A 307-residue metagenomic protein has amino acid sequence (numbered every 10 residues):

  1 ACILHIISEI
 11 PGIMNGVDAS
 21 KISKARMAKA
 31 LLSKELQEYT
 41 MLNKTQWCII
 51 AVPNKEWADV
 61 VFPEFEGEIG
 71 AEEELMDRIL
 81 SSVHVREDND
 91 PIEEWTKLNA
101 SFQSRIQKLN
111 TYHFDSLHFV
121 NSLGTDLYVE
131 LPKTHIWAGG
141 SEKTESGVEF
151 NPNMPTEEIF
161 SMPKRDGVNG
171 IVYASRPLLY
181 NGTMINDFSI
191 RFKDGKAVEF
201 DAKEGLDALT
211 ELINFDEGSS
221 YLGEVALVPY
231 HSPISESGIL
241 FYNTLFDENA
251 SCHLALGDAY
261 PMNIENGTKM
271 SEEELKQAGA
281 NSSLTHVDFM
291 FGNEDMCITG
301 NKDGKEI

Functional and structural regions predicted by a protein language model:
A1-V168: Active-site bordering "gate/hinge" segments that shape substrate access to catalytic or cofactor-binding pockets
E9-P11, N54, G124, T134-I136 (+6 more regions): Short, glycine-/Ser/Thr-/acidic-enriched flexible segments
G16, V60-F62, M184, L212 (+2 more regions): Short conserved micro-motifs at the rims of enzyme active sites and ligand-binding pockets
S116-F119, F188-R191, E294-D303: Short polybasic amphipathic segments
I159-E217: Long, well-ordered mid-to-C-terminal structural blocks that present hydrophobic/aromatic surfaces
G167-N169, I185-D187, D194, S220-E224 (+4 more regions): Active-site lining segments that contact anionic ligands and/or coordinate catalytic metals
A197-E265: Dual-mode signal for accessory low-complexity, basic/Gly-rich regions
E273-I307: Extended hydrophobic packing segments that form well-structured cores
